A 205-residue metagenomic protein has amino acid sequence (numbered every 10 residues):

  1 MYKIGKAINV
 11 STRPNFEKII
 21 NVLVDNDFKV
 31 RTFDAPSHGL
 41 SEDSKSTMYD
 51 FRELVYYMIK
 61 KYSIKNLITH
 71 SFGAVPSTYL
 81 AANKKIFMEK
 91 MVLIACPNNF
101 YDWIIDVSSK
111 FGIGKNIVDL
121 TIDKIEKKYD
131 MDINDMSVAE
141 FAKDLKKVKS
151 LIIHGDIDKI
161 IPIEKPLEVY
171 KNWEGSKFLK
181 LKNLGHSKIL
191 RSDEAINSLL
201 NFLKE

Functional and structural regions predicted by a protein language model:
A7-I20: The serine-hydrolase catalytic nucleophile loop
I20-E42: Conserved alpha/beta-hydrolase
D43-Y62: Alpha/beta-hydrolase active-site loop
T69-S77: Gly/Ala-rich beta-loop-alpha elbow adjacent to hydrolase catalytic centers
I86-M131: Hydrolase active-site cap/lid region
V138, P162-V169: Short alpha-helix in the alpha/beta-hydrolase fold that links the catalytic acid
L145-K146, L151-H154, D158: Short beta-strand/loop motif that positions the catalytic acidic residue of the alpha/beta-hydrolase fold
L184-E194: Catalytic histidine-centered segment of alpha/beta-hydrolase-like enzymes
